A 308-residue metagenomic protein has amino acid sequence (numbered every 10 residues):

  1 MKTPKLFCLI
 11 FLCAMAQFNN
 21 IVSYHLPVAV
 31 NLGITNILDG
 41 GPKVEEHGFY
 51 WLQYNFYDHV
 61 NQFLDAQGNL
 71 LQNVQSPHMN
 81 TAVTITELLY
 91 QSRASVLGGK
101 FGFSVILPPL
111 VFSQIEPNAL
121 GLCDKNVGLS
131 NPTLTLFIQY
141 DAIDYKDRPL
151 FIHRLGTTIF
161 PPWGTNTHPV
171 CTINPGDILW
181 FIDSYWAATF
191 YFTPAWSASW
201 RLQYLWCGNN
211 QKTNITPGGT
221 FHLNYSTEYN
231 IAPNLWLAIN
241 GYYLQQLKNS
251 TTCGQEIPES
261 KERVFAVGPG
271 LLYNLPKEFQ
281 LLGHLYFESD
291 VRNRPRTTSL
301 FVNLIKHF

Functional and structural regions predicted by a protein language model:
Y24-V30, Y57-V83, L120-D124, T172-I173: Surface-exposed strand-loop-strand hairpins of Gram-negative outer-membrane beta-barrel proteins
V28-L32, F49-H59, F103-V111, L155-P161 (+4 more regions): Transmembrane beta-barrel strands of outer-membrane/channel proteins
G40-G48, V60, R93-G102, A142-H153 (+3 more regions): Short loop/turn motifs that connect adjacent beta-strands in outer-membrane beta-barrel proteins
Q53, T86-S92, L134-Y140, T157 (+5 more regions): Residues on the lipid-exposed face of transmembrane beta-strands in outer-membrane beta-barrel proteins
F56, L70-Q72, N214-F308: Outer membrane beta-barrel transmembrane domains
S76-I138: Long, hydrophobic/aromatic-enriched structural stretches that serve as scaffold segments
H78-T86, K125-L134, F151, G176-I182 (+3 more regions): Residues that define the transmembrane beta-barrel architecture of outer-membrane proteins
L150, R154-P161, T165-T252: Detector for outer-membrane/organellar transmembrane beta-barrel domains, recognizing the amphipathic beta-strand
